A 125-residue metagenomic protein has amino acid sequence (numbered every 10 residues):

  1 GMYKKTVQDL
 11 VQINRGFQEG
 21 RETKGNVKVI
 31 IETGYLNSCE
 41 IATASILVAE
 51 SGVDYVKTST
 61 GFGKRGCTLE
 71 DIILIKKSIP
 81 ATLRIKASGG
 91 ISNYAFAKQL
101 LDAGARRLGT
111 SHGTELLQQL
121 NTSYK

Functional and structural regions predicted by a protein language model:
G1-K5, S38-A42, C67-T68, A97-K98 (+1 more regions): Short, well-ordered secondary-structure micro-motifs
K4-K28, T33-Y35, E50-S51, G66-G89 (+1 more regions): Alpha-helix-loop-beta-strand connector modules within alpha/beta enzyme cores
L36-V48, L74-K77, A81, I85 (+1 more regions): Catalytic cores of alpha/beta
S51-R65, G89-K125: Glycine-rich phosphate-binding active-site loops on the catalytic face of alpha/beta enzymes
